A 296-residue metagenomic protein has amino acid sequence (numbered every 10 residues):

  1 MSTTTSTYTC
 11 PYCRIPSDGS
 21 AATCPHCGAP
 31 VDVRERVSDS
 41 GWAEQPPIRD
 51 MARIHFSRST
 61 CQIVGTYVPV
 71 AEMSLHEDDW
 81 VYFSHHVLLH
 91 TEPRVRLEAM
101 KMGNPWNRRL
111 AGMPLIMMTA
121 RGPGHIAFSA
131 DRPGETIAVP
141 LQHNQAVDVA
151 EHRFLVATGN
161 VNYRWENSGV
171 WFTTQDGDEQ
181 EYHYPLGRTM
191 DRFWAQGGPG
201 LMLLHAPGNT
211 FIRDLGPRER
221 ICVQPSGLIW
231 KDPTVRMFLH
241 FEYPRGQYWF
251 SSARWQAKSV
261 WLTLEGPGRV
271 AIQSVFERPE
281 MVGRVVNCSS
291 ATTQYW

Functional and structural regions predicted by a protein language model:
M1-T5: Short, intrinsically disordered linker segments that flank or connect zinc-binding domains
T7, Y12-G19, H26-W296: Composition-driven recognition of glycine/serine/threonine/acidic- and proline-rich low-complexity segments and repeats
